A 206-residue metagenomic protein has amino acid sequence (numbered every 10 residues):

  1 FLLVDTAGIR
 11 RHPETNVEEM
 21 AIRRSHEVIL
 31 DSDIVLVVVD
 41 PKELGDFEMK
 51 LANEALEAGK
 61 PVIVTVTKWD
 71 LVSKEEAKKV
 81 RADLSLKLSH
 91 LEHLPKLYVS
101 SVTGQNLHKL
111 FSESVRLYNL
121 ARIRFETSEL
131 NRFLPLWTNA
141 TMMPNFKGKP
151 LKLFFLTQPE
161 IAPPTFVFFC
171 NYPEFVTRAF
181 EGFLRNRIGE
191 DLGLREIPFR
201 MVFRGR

Functional and structural regions predicted by a protein language model:
F1-L3, H12-M20, D31-V37, L44-R206: C-terminal-of-GTPase-core extension/linker across diverse P-loop GTPases
R23: Extended active-site and interfacial segments that coordinate phosphate-rich ligands in large catalytic machineries
